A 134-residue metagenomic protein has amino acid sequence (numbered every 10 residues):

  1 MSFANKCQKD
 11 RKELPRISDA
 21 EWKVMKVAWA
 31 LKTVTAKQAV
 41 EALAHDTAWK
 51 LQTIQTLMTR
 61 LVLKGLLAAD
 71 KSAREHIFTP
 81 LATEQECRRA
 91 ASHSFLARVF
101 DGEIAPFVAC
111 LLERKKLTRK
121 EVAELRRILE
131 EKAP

Functional and structural regions predicted by a protein language model:
M1-V27, E86: Short alpha-helical segments that sit at the start of domains
P15-A20, S72-A91: Short, cationic-aromatic polyanion-contact patches
V27-T35: Short capping segments at the starts of secondary-structure elements
V34-A42: Short acidic, hydrophobic short linear motifs in intrinsically disordered regions
E41-W49: Short helix-coil junctions and helix-kink-helix linkers
Q55-T59: Short, hydrophobic-biased segments on the C-terminal half of alpha helices that form "recognition helices"
G65: Glycine-centered, phosphate/nucleic-acid-interacting loop/turn motifs that mediate DNA/RNA or nucleotide
R89-P134: Amphipathic alpha-helical dimerization/coiled-coil segments that flank or bridge DNA-binding/regulatory modules
